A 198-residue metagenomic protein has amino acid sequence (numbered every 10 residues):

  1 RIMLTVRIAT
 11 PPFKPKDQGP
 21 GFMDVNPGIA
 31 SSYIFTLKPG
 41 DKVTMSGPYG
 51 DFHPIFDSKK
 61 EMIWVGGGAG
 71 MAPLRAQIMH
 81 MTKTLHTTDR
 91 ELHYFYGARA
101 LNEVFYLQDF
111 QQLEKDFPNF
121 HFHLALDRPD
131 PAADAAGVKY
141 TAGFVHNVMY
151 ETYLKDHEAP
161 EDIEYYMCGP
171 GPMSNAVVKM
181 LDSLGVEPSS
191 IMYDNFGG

Functional and structural regions predicted by a protein language model:
R1-P39, A98-R99, A125-P129: Ferredoxin-reductase
P15, G50-E61: Short, Lys/Arg- and Gly-enriched loop/turn segments at beta-strand edges
I55-S58, H86-T88, H157-A159: Short, flexible hinge/linker loops that cap or flank conserved catalytic cores
E61-V65, Y166: Conserved beta-strand elements of the Class I
A69-L74, M173: Hydrophobic/small residue at the entry helix of a nucleotide-binding pocket
P73-L85: Histidine-anchored nucleotide/phosphate-binding helix
E91-G198: Reductase modules of NAD(P)H-dependent flavoproteins
